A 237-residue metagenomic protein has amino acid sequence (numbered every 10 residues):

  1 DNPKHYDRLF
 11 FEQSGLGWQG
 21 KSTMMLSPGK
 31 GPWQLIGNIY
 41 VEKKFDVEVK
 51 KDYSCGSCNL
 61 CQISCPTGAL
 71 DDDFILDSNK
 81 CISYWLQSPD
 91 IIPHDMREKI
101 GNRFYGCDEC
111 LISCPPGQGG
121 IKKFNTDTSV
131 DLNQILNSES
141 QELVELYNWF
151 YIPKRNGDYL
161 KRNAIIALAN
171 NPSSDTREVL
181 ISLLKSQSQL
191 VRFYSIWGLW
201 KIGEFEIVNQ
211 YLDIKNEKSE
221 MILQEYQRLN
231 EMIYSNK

Functional and structural regions predicted by a protein language model:
D1-L132: Catalytic cores of enzyme domains
Q118-K122, S219, L223-E225, L229: Alpha-helical scaffold segments
D127-D158: Flexible internal linker/loop segments at domain or repeat junctions
S129-L132, E142-L146, S173-K185, E204-K215 (+1 more regions): Amphipathic alpha-helical scaffolding segments comprising HEAT/armadillo-like alpha-solenoid repeats
G157, Q187-S188, N216-I222: Short inter-helical turns and helix N-cap capping residues of alpha-solenoid HEAT/ARM repeat scaffolds
K161-N171, R192-I202, Q224-N236: Structural detector for internal amphipathic alpha-helices that build alpha-solenoid repeat scaffolds
L180-L184, S188-I196: Alpha-helical protein-protein interaction scaffolds
